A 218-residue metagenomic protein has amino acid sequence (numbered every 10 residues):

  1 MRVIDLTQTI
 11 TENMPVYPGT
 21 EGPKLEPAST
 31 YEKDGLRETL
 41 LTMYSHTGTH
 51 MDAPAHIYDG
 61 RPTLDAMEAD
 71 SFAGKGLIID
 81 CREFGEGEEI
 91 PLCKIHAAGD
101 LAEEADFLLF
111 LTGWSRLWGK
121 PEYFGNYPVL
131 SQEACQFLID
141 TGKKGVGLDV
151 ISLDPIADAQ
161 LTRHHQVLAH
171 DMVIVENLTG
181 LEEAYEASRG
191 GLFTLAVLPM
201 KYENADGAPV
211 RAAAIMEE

Functional and structural regions predicted by a protein language model:
M1-E218: Active-/binding-site microenvironments in catalytic and ligand-binding cores
